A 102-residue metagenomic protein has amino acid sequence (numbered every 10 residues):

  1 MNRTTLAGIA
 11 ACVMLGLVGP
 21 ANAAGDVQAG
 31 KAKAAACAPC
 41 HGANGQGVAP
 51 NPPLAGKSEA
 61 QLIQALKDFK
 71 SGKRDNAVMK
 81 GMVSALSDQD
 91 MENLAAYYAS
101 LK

Functional and structural regions predicted by a protein language model:
M1-A23: Classic N-terminal secretory signal peptides
L15-A34, V48, P52, I63 (+1 more regions): Electrostatic cytochrome c docking/interface patches
V18, G25, K57, L86-Q89: Residue-level signal for the nucleotide or nucleotide-sugar donor/cofactor binding architecture
A35-A43, L94: The canonical Cys-X-X-Cys-His
P39-G42, Q64, S71, G81: Regular, well-ordered alpha-helical segments
V48-A55, K70-K102: Axial heme c-ligation environment in periplasmic c-type cytochrome domains
Q61-Q64, N93: Short, solvent-exposed alpha-helical surface patches in well-structured domains
